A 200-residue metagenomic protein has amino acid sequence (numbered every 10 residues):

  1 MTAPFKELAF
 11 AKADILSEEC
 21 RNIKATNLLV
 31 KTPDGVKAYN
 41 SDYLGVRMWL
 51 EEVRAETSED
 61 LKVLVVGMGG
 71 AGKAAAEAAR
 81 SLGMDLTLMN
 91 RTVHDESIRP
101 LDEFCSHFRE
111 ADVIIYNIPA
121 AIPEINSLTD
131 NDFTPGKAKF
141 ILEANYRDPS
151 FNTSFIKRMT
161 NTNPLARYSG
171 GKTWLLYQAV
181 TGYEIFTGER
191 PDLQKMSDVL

Functional and structural regions predicted by a protein language model:
M1-A55, S154-R158, P164: Phosphate/diphosphate ligand-binding glycine-rich loop within oxidoreductases
T2, V66, N117: Short beta-strand segments
L28-K31, A138-V199: Rossmann-fold NAD(P)-binding glycine/threonine-rich loop
A38-Y43, L50-R54, E59-L82, N90: Glycine-rich adenosine-cofactor-binding loop
V65, L88, I141-E143: Structural beta-sheet core signal
S81-P100: NAD(P)-binding Rossmann-fold cofactor-contacting core
E96-Y168: Rossmann-like adenosine-cofactor binding region
